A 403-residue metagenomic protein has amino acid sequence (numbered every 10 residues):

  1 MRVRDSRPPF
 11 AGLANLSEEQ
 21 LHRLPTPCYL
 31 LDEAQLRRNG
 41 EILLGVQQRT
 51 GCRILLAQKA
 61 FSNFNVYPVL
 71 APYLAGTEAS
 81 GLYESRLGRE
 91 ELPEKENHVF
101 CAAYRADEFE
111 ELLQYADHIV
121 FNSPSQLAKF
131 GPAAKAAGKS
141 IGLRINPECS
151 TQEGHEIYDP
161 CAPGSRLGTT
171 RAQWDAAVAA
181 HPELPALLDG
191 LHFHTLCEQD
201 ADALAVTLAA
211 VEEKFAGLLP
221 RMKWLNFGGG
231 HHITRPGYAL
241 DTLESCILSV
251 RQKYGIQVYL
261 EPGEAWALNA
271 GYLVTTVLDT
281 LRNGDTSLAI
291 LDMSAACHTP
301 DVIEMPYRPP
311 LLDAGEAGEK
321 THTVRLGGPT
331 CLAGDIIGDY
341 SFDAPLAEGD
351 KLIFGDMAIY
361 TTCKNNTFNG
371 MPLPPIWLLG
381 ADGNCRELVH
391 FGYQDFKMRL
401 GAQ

Functional and structural regions predicted by a protein language model:
D5-Y104, E108, S294, F342-E348 (+3 more regions): N-terminal capping/small domains of soluble enzymes
E18-L24, G190-H194, G228: A short small-residue
R49-W224, C246-S249: Active-site-proximal beta-alpha core segment in soluble small-molecule metabolic enzymes
A57, H194-L196, L225-T234, P262-A265: Glycine-rich beta-strand-to-loop/alpha-helix junction loops that act as flexible
C149-T151, C197, I233, W266 (+1 more regions): Feature marks short, surface-exposed loop/turn motifs that line or immediately flank catalytic pockets and channel
A205-A210, A239-S245, T275, S341: Charged helix-capping and loop-helix junction motifs
C246, Q257-Q403: Charged (often Lys/Glu-rich) extended helix/loop segments that serve as interaction or gating elements
